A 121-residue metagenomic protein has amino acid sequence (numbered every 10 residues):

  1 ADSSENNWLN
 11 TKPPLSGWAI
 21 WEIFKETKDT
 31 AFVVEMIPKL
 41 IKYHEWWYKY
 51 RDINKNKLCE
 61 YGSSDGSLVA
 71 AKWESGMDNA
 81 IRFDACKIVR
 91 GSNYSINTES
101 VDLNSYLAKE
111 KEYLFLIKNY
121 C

Functional and structural regions predicted by a protein language model:
D2-K25, T30-V34, P38, E45-C121: The feature captures the catalytic groove of carbohydrate-active enzymes
